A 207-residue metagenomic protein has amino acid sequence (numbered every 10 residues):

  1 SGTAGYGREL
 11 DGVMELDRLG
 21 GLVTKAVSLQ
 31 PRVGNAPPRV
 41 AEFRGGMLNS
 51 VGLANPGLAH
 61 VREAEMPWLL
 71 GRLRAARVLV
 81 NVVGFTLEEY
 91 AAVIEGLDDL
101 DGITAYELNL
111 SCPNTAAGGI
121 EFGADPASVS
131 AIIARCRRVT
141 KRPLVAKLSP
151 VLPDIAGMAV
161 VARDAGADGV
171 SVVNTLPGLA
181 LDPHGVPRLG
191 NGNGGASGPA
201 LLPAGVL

Functional and structural regions predicted by a protein language model:
S1-V78, V83-E88: N-terminal capping/small domains of soluble enzymes
G2-A4, V27, V83-F85, S111-P113 (+2 more regions): Active-site beta-loop-alpha junctions enriched in small/polar residues
Y6-M14, E88-L100, L152-A165: Catalytic cores of alpha/beta
G21, R77-N81, I103-E107, P143-K147 (+1 more regions): Structural preference for beta-strand elements that scaffold enzyme active sites
G45-L48, P56-A75, A124-A146, L189-L207: Alpha-helix-loop-beta-strand connector modules within alpha/beta enzyme cores
E95-S149, A165: Metal-dependent enolase-superfamily TIM-barrel catalytic cores that perform enediolate-based chemistry
P113-A127, A165-L207: Glycine/Thr-rich beta-alpha phosphate-binding loop at enzyme active sites
I132-G192: Aromatic-anchored, glycine/proline-accented short structural segments that stabilize local strand-turns or short
